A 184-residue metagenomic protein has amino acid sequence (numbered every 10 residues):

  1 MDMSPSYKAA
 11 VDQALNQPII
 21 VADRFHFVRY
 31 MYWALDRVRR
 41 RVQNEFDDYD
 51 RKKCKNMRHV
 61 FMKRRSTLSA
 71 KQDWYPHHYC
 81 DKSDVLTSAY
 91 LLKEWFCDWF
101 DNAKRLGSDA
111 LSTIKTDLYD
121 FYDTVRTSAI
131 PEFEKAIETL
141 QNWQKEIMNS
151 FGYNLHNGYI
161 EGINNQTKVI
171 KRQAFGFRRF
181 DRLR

Functional and structural regions predicted by a protein language model:
M1-Q17, F25-V28, D47-R184: Acidic/histidine-rich catalytic cores and adjacent linkers of DNA breakage/strand-transfer/modification proteins
Q13-I19, L35-R40: Short secondary-structure boundary/capping segments
F27-D48: Short alpha-helix plus adjacent loop in nuclease-associated cores
